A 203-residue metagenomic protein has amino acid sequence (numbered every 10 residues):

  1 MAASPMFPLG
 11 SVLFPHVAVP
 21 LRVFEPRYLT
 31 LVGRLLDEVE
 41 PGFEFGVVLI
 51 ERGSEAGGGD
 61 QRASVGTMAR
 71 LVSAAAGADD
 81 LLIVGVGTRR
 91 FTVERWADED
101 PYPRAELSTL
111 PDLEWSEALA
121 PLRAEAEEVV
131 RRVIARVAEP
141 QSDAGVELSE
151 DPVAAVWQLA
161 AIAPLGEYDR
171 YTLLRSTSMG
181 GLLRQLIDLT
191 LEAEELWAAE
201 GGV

Functional and structural regions predicted by a protein language model:
M1-V203: N-terminal low-complexity, acidic/polar interaction/targeting segments
